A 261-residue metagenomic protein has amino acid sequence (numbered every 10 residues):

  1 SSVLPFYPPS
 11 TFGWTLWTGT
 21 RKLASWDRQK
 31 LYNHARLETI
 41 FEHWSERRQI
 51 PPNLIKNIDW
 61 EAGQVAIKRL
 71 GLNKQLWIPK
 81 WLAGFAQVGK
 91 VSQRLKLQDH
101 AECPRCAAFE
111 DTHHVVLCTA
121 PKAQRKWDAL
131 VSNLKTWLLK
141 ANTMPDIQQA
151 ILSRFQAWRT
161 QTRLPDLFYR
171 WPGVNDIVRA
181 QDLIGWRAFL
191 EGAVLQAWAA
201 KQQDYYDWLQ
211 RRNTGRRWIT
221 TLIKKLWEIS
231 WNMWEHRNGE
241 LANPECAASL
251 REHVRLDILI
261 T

Functional and structural regions predicted by a protein language model:
S2-E110, W158-N243: Helix/loop segments that flank and initiate small ligand/metal-binding modules
N33, K74-W77, K126, L130 (+6 more regions): Alpha-helical structural motif
D59, A120-A123, Q156: Short amphipathic alpha-helical surface patches that mediate protein-protein
Q93-A150: Short Cys/His-based metal-binding microdomains
K126, E240-L250: Short amphipathic alpha-helical segments with coiled-coil-like heptad repeat character
D128-A129, N133-D176, Q181: Domain-exit/linker segments immediately C-terminal to small folded modules
A247-I260: Short secondary-structure subsegments characteristic of cysteine-rich extracellular domains
